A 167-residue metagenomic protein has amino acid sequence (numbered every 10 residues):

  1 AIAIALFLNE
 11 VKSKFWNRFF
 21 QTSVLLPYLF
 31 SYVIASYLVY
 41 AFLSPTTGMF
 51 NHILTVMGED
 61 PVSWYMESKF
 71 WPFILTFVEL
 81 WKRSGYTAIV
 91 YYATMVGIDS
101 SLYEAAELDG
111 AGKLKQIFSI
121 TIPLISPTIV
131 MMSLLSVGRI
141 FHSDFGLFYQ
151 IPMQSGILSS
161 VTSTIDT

Functional and structural regions predicted by a protein language model:
I2-T167: A structural signal for multi-pass alpha-helical bundles of membrane permease subunits that mediate small-molecule
